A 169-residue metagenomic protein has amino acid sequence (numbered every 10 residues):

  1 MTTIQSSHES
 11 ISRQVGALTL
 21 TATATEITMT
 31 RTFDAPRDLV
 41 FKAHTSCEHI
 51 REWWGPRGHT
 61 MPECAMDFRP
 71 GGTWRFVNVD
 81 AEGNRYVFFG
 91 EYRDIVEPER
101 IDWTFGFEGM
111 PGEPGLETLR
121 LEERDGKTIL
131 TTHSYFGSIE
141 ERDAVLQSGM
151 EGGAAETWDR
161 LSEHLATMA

Functional and structural regions predicted by a protein language model:
M1-S12, G137-A169: A conserved amphipathic terminal alpha-helix motif
M1-T60: Hydrophobic ligand-binding cavity/cleft-lining segments
T21-T23, M66-F68, E82-Y86, M110-E113 (+1 more regions): A generic structural micro-feature
A24-T30, M61, T73, V87 (+3 more regions): Intrinsic-disorder/low-complexity, polar/charged segments enriched in Ser/Thr/Lys/Arg/Asp/Glu/Gln
E26, T104-E156: Beta-strand/loop substructures that line and gate deep hydrophobic ligand-binding cavities in soluble
T28-M29, E48-R85: Short beta-edge strand/loop motif at the mouth of beta-sheet-based domains
R31, E63-M66, F88-D94, F105 (+1 more regions): Hydrophobic/aromatic beta-strand elements that line small-molecule binding cavities or substrate pockets in beta-rich
R37, R69, R93-E99, R120-I129: A short, structured loop/turn motif at beta-sheet edges
